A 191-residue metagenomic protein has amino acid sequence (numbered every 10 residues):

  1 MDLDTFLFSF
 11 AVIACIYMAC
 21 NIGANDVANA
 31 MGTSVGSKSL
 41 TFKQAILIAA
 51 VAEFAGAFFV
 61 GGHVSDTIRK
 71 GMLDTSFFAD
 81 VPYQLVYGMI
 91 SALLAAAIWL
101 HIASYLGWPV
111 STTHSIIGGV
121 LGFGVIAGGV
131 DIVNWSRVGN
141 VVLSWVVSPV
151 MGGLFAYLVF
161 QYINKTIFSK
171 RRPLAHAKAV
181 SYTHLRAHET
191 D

Functional and structural regions predicted by a protein language model:
M1-S9, G62, D66-Y87: Helix-loop-helix hairpins and the membrane-proximal interhelical loops of multi-pass alpha-helical transport proteins
S9-V12, V141-G153: Alpha-helical transmembrane segments
I16-A24, E53-G62, D66, A92-S104 (+4 more regions): Transmembrane alpha-helical segments of multi-pass membrane transport proteins and ion-pumping complexes
A24-M31, L106-G118: Short, non-helical or kinked segments that cap or interrupt transmembrane helices
T33-L40, G118-V130: Interfacial segments of multi-pass membrane proteins
S39-A50: Membrane-interface alpha-helices at helix entry/exit sites of multi-pass transporters
N164-A177: Membrane interface segments of multi-pass transport proteins and intramembrane proteases
T183-T190: Conserved small/polar residues in nucleotide/adenosyl-binding loops
